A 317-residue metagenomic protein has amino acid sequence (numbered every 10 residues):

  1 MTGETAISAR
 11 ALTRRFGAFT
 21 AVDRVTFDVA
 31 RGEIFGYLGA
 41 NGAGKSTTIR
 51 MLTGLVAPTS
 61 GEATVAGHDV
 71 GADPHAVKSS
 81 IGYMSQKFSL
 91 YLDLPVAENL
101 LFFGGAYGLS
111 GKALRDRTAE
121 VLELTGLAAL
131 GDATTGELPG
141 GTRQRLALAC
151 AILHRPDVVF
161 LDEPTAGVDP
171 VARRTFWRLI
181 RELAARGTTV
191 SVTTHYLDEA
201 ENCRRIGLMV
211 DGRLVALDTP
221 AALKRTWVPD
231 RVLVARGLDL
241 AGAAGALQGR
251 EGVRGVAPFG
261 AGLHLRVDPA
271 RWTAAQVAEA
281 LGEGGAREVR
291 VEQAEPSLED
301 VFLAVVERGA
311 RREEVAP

Functional and structural regions predicted by a protein language model:
G61-A72, A76-V77: Conserved ABC transporter NBD signature motif
D93, T134-L138: Conserved ABC ATPase signature
L101, G105, K112-L130: Conserved ABC ATPase "signature" region
L148: Hydrophobic anchor residue at the start of the ABC signature
R155: Conserved catalytic motifs of ABC-family nucleotide-binding domains
V159-D162: Catalytic Walker B motif of ABC-type/P-loop ATPase nucleotide-binding domains
R178-D268: ABC transporter nucleotide-binding domain
